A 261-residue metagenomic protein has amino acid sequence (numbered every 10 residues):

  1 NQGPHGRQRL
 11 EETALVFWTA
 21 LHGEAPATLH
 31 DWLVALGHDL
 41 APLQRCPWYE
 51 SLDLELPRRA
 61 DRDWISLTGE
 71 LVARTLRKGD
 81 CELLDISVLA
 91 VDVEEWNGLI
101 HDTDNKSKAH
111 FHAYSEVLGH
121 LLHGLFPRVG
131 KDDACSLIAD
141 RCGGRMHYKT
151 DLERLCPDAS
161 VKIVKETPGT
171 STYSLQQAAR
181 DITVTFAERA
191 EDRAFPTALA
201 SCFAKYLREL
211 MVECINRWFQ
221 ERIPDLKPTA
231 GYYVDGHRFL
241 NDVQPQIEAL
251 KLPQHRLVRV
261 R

Functional and structural regions predicted by a protein language model:
N1-R261: RNase H-like, Mg2+-dependent phosphodiesterase core, and more generally RNA phosphate-backbone-engaging helix-loop
